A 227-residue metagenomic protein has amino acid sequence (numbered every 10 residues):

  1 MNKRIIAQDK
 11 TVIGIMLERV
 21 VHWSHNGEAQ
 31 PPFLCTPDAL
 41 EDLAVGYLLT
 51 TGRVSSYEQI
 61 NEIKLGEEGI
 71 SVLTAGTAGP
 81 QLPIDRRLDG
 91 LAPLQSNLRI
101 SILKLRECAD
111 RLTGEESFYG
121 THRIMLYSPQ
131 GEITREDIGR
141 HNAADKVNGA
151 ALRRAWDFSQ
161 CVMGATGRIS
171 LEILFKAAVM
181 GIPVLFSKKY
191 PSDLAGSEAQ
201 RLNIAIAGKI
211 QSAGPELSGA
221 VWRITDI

Functional and structural regions predicted by a protein language model:
M1-S128, I133: Intrinsically disordered, low-complexity regions enriched in acidic/Ser/Thr/Pro/Gln residues
C35, R135-G139, P191: Short alpha-helix boundary/capping segments
E41, L48, G52, N61 (+9 more regions): Generic alpha-helical propensity signal that fires on short helical segments and nearby coil/disordered stretches
A109, T113-I124, E136-G149, A165-R168: A general structural motif
E115-G120, Y127-G131, I210-Q211, P215-I227: Long, contiguous secondary-structure blocks with strong helical propensity
R140-E216, A220, D226: Feature captures the catalytic cores and cofactor-binding loops of soluble hydro-lyases/lyases that act on carboxylate
